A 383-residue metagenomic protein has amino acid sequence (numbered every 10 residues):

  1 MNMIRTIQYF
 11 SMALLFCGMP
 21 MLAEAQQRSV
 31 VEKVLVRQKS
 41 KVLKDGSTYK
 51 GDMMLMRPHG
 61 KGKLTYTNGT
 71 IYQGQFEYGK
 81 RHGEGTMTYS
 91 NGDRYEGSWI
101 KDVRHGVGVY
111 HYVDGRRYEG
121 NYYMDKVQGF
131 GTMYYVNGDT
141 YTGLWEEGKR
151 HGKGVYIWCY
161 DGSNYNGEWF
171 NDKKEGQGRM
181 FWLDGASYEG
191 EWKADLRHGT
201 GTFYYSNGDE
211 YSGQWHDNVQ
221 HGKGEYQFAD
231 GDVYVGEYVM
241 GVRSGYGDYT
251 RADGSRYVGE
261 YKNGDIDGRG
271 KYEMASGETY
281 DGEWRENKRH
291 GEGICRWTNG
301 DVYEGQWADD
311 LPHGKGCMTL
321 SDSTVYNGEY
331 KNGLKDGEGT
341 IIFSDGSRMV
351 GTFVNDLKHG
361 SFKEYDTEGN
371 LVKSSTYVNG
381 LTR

Functional and structural regions predicted by a protein language model:
M1-S11: Bacterial N-terminal signal peptides that target proteins for export
F10-M19: Bacterial N-terminal signal peptides
L22-R383: Glycine/tyrosine- and acidic-biased, solvent-exposed loop/turn segments at the edges of beta-strands
